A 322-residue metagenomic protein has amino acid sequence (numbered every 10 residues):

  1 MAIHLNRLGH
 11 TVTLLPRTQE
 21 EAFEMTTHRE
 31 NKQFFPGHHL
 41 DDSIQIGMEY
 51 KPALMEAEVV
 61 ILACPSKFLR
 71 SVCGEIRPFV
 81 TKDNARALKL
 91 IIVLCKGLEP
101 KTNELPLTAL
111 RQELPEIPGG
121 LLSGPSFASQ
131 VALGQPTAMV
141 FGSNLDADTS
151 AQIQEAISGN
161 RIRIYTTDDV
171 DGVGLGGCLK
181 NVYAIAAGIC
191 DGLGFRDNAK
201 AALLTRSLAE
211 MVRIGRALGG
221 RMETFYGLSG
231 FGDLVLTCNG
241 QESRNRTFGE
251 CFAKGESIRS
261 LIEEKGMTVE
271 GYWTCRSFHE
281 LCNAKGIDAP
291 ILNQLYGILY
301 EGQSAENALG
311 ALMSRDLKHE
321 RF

Functional and structural regions predicted by a protein language model:
M1-P36, S43-M48, E75: NAD(P)+-binding Rossmann beta1-loop-alpha1 motif at the extreme N-terminus of oxidoreductases
R17, L94-K96, N144: Cofactor-binding loop segments of dinucleotide-utilizing enzymes, especially the Rossmann-like FAD- and NAD(P)+-binding
Q19, G47, A63-S66, R70 (+16 more regions): Electropositive phosphate-/nucleotide-binding environments in soluble metabolic enzymes
P36-Q45, A87, P115-I117, N160-I162 (+1 more regions): A short helix-to-beta-strand connector/capping loop
I46-M55, V59-P136, I153: Rossmann-like NAD(P)(H) cofactor-binding subdomain of soluble oxidoreductases
F68, F79, Q112-P118, P136-T224: Internal alpha-helical scaffold of NAD(P)-dependent oxidoreductase catalytic cores
K180, A187-D191, R216-Y226, G230-F322: NAD(P)-dependent Rossmann-like dehydrogenase/reductase catalytic/cofactor-binding core
